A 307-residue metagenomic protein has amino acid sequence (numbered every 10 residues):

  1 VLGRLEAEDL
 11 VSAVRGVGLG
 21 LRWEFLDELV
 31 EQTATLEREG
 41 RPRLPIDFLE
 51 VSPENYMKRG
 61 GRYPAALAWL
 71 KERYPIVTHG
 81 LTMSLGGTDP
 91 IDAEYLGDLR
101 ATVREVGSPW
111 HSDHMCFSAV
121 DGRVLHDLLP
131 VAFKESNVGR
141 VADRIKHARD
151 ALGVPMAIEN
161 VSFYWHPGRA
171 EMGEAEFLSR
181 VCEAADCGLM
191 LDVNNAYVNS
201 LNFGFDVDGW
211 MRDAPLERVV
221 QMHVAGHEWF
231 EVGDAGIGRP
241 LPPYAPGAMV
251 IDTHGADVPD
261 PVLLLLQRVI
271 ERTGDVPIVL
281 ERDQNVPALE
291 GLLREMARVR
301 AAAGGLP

Functional and structural regions predicted by a protein language model:
L2-T33: Boundary/entry segment of secreted carbohydrate-active catalytic domains
L26-D27, S52-Y63, S84-E94, Y164-M172 (+3 more regions): Acidic-and-aromatic substrate-binding clefts and catalytic sites of carbohydrate-active enzymes
V30-L44, G61-T78, E94-P109, A148-A151 (+3 more regions): Acidic (Asp/Glu)-rich catalytic clusters
L49, H111, D192, M222 (+1 more regions): Conserved, mostly hydrophobic/aromatic
D92-L189: Active-site acidic/histidine proton-transfer and metal-coordination neighborhood in alpha/beta enzyme cores
R149-R239, A245-M249: Acidic/histidine-rich catalytic cores of soluble enzymes
P277-D283: Conserved active-site loop/cleft motifs that coordinate metal ions or position small ligands
A288-P307: C-terminal helical cap(s) of enzyme catalytic domains, especially alpha/beta-barrels
